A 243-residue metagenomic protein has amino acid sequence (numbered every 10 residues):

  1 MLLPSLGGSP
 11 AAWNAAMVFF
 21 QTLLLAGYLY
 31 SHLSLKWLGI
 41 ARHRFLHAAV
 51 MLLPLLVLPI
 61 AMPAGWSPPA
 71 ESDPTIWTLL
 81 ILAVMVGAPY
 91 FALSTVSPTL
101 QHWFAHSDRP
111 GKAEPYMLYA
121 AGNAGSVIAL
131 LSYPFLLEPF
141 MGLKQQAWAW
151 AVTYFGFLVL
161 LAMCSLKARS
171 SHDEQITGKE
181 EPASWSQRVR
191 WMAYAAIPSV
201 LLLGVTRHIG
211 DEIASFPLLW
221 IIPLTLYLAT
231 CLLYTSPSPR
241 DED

Functional and structural regions predicted by a protein language model:
M1-S236, R240: Alpha-helical transmembrane segments of multi-pass membrane proteins
